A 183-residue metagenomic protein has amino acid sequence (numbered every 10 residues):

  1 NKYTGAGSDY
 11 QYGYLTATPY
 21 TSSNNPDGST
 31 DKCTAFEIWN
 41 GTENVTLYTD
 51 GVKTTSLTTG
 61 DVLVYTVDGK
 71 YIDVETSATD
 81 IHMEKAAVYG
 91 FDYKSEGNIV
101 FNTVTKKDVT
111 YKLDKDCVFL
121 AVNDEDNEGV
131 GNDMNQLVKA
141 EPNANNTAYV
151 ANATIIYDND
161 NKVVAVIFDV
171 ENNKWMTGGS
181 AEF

Functional and structural regions predicted by a protein language model:
N1-F183: ...the same signal can extend to comparable exposed beta-sheet modules with similar sequence chemistry even outside
